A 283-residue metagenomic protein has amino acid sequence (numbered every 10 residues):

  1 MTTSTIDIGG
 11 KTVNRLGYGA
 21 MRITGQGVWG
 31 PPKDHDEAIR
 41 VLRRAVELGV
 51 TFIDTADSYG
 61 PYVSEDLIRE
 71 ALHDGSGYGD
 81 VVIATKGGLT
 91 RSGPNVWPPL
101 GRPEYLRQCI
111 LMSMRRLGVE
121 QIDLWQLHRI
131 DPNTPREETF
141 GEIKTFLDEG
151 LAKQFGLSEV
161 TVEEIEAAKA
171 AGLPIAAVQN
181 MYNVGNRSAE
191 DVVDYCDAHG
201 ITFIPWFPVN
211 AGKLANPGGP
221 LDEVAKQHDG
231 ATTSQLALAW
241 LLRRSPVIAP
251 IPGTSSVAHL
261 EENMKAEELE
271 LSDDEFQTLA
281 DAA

Functional and structural regions predicted by a protein language model:
M1-V81: N-terminal binding-site loop/beta-alpha segment at the start of enzyme catalytic domains that lines or forms
G10, E70-V82, M114-G118, L147 (+2 more regions): Acidic (Asp/Glu)-rich catalytic clusters
K11-L16, G49-T51, G77-V81, V119-D123 (+4 more regions): Short, well-ordered coil/turn segments that N-cap beta-strands
T24-V28, T90-V96, A215, H259-E262: A short acidic, helix-capping loop that chelates divalent metal ions and anchors anionic groups
G30-E37, V63, L67, W97-Q108 (+4 more regions): Alpha-helix N-cap and loop-to-helix initiation/capping positions
P31-A45, G101-L117, T161-E166: Short, acidic/polar
M114-N133: Active-site groove signature of glycoside hydrolases
I130-A283: Beta/alpha (TIM)-barrel catalytic core signal, keyed to glycine-rich beta->alpha loops juxtaposed to Asp/Glu that bind
